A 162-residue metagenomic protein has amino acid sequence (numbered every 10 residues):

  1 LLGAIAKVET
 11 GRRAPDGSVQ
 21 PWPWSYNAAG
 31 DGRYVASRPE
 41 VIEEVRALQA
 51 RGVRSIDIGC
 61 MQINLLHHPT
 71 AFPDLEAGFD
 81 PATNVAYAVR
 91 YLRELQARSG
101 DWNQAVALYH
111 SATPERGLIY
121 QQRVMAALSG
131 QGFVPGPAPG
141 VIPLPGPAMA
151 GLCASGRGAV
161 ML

Functional and structural regions predicted by a protein language model:
L1-G136: Catalytic glycan-binding domains that act on GlcNAc-containing polysaccharides
Q122, A126-L162: N-terminal secretory targeting signals
